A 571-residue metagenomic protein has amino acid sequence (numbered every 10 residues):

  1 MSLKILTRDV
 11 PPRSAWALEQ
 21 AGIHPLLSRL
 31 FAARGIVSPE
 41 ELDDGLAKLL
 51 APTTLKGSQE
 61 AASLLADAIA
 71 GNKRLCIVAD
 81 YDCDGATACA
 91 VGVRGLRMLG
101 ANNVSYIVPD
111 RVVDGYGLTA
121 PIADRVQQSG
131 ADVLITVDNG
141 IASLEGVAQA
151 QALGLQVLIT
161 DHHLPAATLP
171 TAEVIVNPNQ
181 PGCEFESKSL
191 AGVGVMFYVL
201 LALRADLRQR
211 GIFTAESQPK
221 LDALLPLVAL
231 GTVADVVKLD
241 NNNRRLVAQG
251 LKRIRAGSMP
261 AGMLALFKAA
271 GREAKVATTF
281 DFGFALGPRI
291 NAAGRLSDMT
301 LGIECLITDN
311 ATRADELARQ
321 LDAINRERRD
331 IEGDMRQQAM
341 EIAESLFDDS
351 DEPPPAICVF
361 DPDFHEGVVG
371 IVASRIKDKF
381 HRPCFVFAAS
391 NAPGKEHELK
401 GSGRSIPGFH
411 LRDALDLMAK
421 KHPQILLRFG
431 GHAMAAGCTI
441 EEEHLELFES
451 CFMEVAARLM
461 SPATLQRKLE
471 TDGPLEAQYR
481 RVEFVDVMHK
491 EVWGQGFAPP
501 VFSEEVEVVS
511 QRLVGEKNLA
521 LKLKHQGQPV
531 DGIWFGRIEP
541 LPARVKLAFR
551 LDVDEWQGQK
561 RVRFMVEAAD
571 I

Functional and structural regions predicted by a protein language model:
R8-V133, L153-G154, A205-H444, P474 (+1 more regions): Hydrophobic helix-and-loop "lid/oligomerization" segment in the mid-to-C-terminal part of catalytic domains
D67-G71, R313-V359, P393-H397, F409 (+1 more regions): Mid-to-C-terminal polyanion-binding domains and interfaces
D80-Y81, P109-V112, N139-G140, H162-P165 (+5 more regions): Short, ordered loop/turn segments at secondary-structure junctions
V126-S129, V133-T136, G140-V237, A419: Conserved phosphate-handling catalytic cores of large alpha/beta enzymes
E145-Q149, I357, V372-R375, E483 (+1 more regions): A short acidic, amphipathic alpha-helical/loop segment
